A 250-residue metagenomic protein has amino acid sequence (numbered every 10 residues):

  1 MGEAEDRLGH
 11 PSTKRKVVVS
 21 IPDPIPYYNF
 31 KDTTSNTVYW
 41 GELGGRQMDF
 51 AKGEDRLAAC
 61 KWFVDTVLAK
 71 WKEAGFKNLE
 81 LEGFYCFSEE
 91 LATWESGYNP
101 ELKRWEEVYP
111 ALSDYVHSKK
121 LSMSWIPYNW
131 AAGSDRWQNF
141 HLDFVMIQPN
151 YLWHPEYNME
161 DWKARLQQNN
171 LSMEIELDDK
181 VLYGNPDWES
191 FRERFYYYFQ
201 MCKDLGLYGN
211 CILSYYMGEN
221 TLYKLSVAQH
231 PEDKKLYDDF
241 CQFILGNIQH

Functional and structural regions predicted by a protein language model:
M1-K70, E82, F87-A92: Aromatic-lined carbohydrate-binding surfaces of glycoside hydrolases
M1-P24, Y98-M123, Y157-E176: Aromatic-lined substrate-binding rim segments of carbohydrate-active enzymes
E5-S12, L68-L79, S134-H141, D161-N170 (+1 more regions): Acidic (Asp/Glu)-rich catalytic clusters
V17-V19, E82-C86, M123-I126, V145-I147 (+2 more regions): Hydrophobic faces of well-ordered beta-strands that scaffold small-molecule active sites in alpha/beta enzyme cores
P26-N29, A92-W94, A132-D135, L182-G184 (+1 more regions): Short catalytic/ligand-binding loop motif for oxyanion handling, primarily in non-cytosolic enzymes, centered on
D49-L57, F84-E101, Q148-L152, L177-V181: The substrate-binding groove and active-site-proximal loops of carbohydrate-active enzymes, especially glycoside
F63, L91-S113, H117-M159, S190-F195: Extracellular glycoside hydrolase catalytic/binding regions
W130, M146-H250: Substrate-binding cleft of secreted/luminal carbohydrate-active enzymes
